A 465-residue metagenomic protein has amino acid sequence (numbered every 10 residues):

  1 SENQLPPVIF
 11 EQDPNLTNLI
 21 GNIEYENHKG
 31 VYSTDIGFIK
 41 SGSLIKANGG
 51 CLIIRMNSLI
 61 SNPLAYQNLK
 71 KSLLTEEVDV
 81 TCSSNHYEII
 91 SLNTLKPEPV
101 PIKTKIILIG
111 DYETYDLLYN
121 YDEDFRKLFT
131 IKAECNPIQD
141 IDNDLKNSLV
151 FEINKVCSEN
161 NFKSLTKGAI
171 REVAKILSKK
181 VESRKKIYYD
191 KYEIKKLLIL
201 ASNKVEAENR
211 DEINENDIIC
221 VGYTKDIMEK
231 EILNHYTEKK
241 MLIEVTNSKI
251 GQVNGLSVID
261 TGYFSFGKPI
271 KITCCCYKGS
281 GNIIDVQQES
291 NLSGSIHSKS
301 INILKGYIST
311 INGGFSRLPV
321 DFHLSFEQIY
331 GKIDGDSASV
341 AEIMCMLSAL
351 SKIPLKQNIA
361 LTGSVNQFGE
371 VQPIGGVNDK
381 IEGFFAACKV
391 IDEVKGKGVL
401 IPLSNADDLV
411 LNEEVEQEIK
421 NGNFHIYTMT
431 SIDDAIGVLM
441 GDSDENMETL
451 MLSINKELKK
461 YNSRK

Functional and structural regions predicted by a protein language model:
S1-Y119, D124, T130-D142, K146 (+5 more regions): Conserved ASCE/P-loop NTPase catalytic core
D35, S41-L44, G50-P63, Q67-L69 (+3 more regions): Peripheral, non-AAA+ core regions of ATP-driven protein-machinery
